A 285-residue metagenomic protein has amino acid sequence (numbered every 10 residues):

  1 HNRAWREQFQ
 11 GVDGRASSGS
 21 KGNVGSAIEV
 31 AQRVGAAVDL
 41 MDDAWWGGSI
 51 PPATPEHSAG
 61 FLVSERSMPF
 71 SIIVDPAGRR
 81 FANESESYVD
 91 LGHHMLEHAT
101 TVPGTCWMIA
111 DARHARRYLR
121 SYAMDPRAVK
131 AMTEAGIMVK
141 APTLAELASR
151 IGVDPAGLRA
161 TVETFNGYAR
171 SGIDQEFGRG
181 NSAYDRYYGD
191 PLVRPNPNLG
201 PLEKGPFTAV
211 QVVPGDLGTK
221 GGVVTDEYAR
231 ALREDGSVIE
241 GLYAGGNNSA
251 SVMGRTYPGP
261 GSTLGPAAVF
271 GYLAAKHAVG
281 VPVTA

Functional and structural regions predicted by a protein language model:
H1-P51, L264, L273: Glycine-rich loop(s) and the adjacent beta-strand/alpha-helix scaffold that form part
R3-F9, Y122, M253-P258: Short acidic, glycine/proline-rich loop/turn micro-motifs
G11-A16, P55-G60, R127-T133, R255-T263: Short beta-alpha connecting loops at secondary-structure transitions that line or flank enzyme active sites
A27-A37, I151-D154, R159-V162, G265-A285: Internal hydrophobic alpha-helix adjacent to the cofactor/substrate pocket in enzyme cavities
I28-G157: An anion/pyrophosphate-binding glycine-rich loop and adjacent beta-alpha core in soluble alpha-beta enzymes
R66-M68, L217-T219, P260: Short, small/polar residue-rich loop motifs at catalytic or cofactor-binding pockets
P76-A77, E227, E234, V269: Short, ordered coil/turn segments that flank beta-strands lining enzyme active or ligand-binding pockets
G157-V252, T256: A glycine-rich dinucleotide-binding beta-alpha-beta segment and adjacent secondary-structure elements that constitute
